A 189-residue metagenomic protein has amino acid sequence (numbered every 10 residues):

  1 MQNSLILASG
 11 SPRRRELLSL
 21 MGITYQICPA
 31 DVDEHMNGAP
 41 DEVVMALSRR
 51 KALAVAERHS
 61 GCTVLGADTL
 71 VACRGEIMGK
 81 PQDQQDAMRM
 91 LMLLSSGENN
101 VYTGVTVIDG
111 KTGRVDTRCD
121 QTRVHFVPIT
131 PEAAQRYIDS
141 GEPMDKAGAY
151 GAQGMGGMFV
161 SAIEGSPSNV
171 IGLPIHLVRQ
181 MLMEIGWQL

Functional and structural regions predicted by a protein language model:
M1-E16, T112-R114, Q121-L189: GST superfamily/GST-like fold recognition
M1-T63, A72, E76-I77, E132 (+2 more regions): N-terminal polybasic phosphate/anion-binding patch
L18, S48, D68, A87 (+2 more regions): Residue-level signal for inorganic ion chemistry
G22-I27, V32, T103-G113, D145-G157: Mobile beta-alpha loop/short-helix "lid" or hinge segments that flank ligand
I23, A67-T69, G97-T103, D120-T122: A generic structural signal for short beta-strands and their flanking turns/coil linkers
V43, T69-N99, F126-P128: Active-site-adjacent loop/tail segments of enzyme domains
A72, I108-D109, V160-S161: Short beta-strand-to-turn element immediately C-terminal to the catalytic PLP-Schiff-base lysine in fold type I
M88-M92, G104-T117, Q121-T122: Anionic-ligand binding region
